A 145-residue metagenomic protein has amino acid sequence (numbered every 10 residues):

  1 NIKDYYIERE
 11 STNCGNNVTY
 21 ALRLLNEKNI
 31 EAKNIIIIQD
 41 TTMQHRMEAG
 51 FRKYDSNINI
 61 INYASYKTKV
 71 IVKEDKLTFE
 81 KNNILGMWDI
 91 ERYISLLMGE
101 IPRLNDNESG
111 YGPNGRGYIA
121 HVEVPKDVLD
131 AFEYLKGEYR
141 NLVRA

Functional and structural regions predicted by a protein language model:
I2-Y5, A32-N34: Short acidic capping loops at alpha-helix termini that bridge into adjacent secondary structure
K3-Y6, N59-I61: Conserved beta-strand segments of alpha/beta enzyme cores
Y5-G15: Short beta->alpha junction loops
N16-R23: Active-site-proximal alpha-helix that buttresses catalytic centers in soluble enzyme cores
R23-N34, I38-A145: Extended hydrophobic blocks
